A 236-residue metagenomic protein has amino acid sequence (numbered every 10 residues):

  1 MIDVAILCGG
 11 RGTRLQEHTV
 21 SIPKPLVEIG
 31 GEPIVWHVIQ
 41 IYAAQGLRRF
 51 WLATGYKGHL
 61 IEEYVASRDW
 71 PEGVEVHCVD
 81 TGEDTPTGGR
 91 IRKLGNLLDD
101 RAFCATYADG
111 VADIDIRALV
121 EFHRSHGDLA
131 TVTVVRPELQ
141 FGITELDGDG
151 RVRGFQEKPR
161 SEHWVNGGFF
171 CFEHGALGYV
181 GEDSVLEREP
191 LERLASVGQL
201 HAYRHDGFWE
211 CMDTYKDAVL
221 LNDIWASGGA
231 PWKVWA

Functional and structural regions predicted by a protein language model:
I2-I6, R14, E28, E32-Y107 (+3 more regions): Conserved N-terminal catalytic core of the sugar/cofactor nucleotidyltransferase
V20-K24: Short alpha-helical oligomerization interface
L26, I143-L146, L191, A202: A structural signal for short hydrophobic beta-strand segments in well-ordered beta-sheet cores
V35, I61, L94, D109 (+4 more regions): Residue-level signal for inorganic ion chemistry
G55, V79-T81, T133, Y203-H205 (+1 more regions): Conserved beta-strand termini and adjacent loop/short-helix elements that scaffold enzyme active sites in alpha/beta
F103-C104, V111, R117-R124, R136-L139 (+1 more regions): Catalytic-core segments of class I nucleotidyltransferases/pyrophosphorylases that form NMP-activated intermediates
T131-L146: Short beta-strand-to-loop element that shapes/binds the nucleotide-sugar donor at the catalytic cleft/hinge
